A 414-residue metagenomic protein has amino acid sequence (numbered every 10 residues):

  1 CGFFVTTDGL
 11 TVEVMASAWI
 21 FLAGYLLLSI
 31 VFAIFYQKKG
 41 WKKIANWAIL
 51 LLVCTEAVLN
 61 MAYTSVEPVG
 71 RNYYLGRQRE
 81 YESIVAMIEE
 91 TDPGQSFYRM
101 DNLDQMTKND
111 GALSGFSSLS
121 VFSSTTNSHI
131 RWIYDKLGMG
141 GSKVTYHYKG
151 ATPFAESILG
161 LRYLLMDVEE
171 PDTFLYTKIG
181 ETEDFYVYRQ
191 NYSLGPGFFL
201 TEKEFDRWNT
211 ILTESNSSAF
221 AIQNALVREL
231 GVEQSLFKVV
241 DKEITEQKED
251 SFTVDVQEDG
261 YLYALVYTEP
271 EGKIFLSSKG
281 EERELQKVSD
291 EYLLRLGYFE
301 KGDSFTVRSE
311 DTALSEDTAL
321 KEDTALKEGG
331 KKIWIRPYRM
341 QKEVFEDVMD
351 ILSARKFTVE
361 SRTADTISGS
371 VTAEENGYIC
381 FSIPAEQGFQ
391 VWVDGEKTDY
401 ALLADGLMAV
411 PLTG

Functional and structural regions predicted by a protein language model:
C1-E80: Contiguous transmembrane helix-bundle modules in multi-pass membrane proteins
G2-F4, D8, Y192-F199: Short, charged/polar, Gly/Pro-enriched secondary-structure boundary elements
L52-L75, A86-I158, S193-A221, A225-L230 (+2 more regions): Extracytoplasmic/lumenal acceptor-recognition loop(s) of multi-pass membrane glycoenzymes
N102-Q105, M166-E169, V266-T268: Structural motif
G115, L164, V391: Hydrophobic, well-ordered secondary-structure elements that form the walls of internal hydrophobic environments
G141-T182, R189-N191: Periplasmic/luminal catalytic loop of GT-C fold multi-pass membrane glycosyltransferases that transfer sugars from
V187-R189, P411: Short, well-ordered beta-strand micro-motif
L230-T312, E316, E322-G414: Active-site-proximal, structured, solvent-exposed surfaces of multi-pass membrane proteins that position macromolecular
